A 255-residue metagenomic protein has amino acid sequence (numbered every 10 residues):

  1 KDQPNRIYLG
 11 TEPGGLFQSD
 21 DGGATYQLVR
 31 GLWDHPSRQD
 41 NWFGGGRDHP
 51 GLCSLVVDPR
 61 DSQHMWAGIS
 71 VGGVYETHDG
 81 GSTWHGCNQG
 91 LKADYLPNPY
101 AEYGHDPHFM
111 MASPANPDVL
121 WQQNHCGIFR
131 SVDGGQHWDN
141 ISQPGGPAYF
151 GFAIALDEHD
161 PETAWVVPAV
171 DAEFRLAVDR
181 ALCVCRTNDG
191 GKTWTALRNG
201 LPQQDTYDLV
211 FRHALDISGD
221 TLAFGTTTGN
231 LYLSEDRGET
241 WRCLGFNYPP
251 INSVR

Functional and structural regions predicted by a protein language model:
K1-R255: Extracellular glycan-interacting surfaces
